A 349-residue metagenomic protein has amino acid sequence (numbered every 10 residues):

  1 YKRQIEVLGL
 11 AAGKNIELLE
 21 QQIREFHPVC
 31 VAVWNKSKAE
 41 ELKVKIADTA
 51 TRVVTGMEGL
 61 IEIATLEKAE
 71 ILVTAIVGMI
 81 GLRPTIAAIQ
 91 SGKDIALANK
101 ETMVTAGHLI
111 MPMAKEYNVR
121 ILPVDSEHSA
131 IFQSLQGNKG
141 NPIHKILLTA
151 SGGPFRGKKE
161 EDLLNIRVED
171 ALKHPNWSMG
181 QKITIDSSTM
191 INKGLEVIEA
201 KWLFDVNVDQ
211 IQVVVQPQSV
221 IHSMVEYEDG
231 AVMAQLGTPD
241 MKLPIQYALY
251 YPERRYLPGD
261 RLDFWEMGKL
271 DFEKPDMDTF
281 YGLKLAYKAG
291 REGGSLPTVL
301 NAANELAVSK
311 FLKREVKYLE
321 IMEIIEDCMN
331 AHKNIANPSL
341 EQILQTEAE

Functional and structural regions predicted by a protein language model:
K2-E349: Catalytic, metal-anchored helix/loop core of enzyme active sites in primary metabolism
